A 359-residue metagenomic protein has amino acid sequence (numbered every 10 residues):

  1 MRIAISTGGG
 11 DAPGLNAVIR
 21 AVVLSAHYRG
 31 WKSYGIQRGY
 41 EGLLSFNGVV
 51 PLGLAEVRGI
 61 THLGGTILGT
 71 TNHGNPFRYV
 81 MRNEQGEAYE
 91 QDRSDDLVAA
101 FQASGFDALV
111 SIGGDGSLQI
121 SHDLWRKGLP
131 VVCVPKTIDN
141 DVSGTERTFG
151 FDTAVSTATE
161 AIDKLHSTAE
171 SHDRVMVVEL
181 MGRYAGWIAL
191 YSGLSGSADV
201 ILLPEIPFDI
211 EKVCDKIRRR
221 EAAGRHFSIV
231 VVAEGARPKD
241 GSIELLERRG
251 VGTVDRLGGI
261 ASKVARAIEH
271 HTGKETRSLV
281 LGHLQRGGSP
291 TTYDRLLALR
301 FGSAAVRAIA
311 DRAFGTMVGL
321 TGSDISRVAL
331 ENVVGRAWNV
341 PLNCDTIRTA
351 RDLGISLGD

Functional and structural regions predicted by a protein language model:
M1-G8, N16-G105, I112, G116 (+7 more regions): A cross-family phosphate/adenosyl-ligand binding-site feature
S6-T7, I36-Q37, G69-T70, S111-G113 (+6 more regions): Short beta-strand segments
A12-V22, L43-L44, P76, Q91-D95 (+7 more regions): Short glycine/serine/threonine-rich phosphate/pyrophosphate-binding segments that cradle anionic phosphate groups
R29-G30, Y34-Q37, L124-T148, D152-V155 (+1 more regions): Short, acidic/small-residue loops that bind anionic groups at enzyme active sites
A99-A100, A108-G113, Q119-D123, F151-H172 (+1 more regions): Accessory alpha-helical/coil subdomains and C-terminal extensions that flank or cap enzyme catalytic cores
R277-Q285: Glycine- and acidic-rich phosphate- and metal-coordinating loops
A298-A310: Flexible loop/turn connectors
